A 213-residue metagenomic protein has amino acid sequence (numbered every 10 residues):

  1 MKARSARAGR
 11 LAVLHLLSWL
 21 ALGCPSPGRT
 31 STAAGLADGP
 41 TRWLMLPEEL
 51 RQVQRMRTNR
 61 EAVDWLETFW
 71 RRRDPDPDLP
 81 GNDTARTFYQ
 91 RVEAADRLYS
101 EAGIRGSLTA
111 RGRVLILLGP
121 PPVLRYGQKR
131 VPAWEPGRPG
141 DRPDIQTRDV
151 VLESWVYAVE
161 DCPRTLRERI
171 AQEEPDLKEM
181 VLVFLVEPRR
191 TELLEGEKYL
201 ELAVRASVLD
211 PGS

Functional and structural regions predicted by a protein language model:
K2-L14: Bacterial N-terminal signal peptides that target proteins for export
A12-G23: Bacterial N-terminal signal peptides
P25-S213: Residues within mature, well-folded domains
